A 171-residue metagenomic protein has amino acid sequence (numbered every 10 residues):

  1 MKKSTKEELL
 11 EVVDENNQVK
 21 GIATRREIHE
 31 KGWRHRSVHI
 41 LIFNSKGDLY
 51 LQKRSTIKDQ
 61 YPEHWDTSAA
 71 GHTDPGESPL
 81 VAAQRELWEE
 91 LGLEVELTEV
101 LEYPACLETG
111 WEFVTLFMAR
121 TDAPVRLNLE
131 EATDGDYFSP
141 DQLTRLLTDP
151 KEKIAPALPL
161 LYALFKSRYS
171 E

Functional and structural regions predicted by a protein language model:
K2-H39, S45: Acidic, metal-coordinating catalytic segment for phosphate/diphosphate chemistry, firing primarily on the Nudix
L10, D48-L49, G135-D136: A residue-level structural signature of the nucleotidyltransferase/glycosyltransferase Rossmann-like core
V19-I22, G47-K53, P124-N128: Short, well-ordered strand-loop elements centered on a beta-strand within folded domains, enriched for acidic residues
T24-R26, E63, P75, L101-P104 (+1 more regions): Nudix hydrolase/Nudix homology domain
S37-A69: A glycine-rich, hydrophobic loop/mini-helix early in the fold
Y50-L51, S68-V100: The catalytic Nudix box helix
